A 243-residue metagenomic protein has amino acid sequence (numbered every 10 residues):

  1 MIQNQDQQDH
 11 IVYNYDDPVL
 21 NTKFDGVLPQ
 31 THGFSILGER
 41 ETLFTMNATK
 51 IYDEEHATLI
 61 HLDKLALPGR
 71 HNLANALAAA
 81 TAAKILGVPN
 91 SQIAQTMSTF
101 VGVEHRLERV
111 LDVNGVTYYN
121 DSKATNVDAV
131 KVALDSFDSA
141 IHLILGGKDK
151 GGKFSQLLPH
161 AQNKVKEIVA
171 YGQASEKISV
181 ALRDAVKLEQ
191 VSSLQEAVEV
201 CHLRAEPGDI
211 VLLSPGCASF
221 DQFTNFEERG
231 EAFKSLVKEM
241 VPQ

Functional and structural regions predicted by a protein language model:
M1-Y118, S179, K187, K234: Acidic, Mg2+-coordinating active-site environments of NTP-dependent enzymes
L28, T81-S91, Q95-H105, R109-Q243: ATP-dependent carboxylate-amine ligase
